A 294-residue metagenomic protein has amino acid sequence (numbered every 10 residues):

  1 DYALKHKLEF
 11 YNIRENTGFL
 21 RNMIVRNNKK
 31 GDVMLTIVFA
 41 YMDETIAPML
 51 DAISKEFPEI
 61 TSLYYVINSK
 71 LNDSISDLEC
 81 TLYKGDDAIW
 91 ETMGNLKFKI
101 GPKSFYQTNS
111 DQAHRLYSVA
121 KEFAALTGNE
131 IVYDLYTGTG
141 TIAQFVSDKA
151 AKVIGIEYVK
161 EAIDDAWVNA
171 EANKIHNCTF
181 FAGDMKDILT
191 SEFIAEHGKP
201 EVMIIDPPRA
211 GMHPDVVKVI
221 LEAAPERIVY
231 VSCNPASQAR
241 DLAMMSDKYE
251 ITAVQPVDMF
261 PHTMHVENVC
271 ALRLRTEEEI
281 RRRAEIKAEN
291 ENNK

Functional and structural regions predicted by a protein language model:
D1-R14, G18-F19, N27, A40-Y64 (+1 more regions): Internal alpha/beta scaffold segment
I13-R14, L20-N22, Q255-M259: Short, solvent-exposed loop/turn elements at beta->coil junctions and helix N-caps that rim active or binding pockets
F19, G31, T263-M264: Short acidic/glycine-enriched loop/turn segments that link adjacent beta-strands
N22-I24, W90: Short, surface-exposed charged micro-motifs
V25, G31-A40, K97-G101, V202: Short, aliphatic-rich beta-strand segments
V25-R26, H262: Short glycine-biased active-site loop of nucleotidyltransferases that positions the nucleotide triphosphate and helps
N28-K29, D247: Short, ordered coil/turn segments that flank beta-strands lining enzyme active or ligand-binding pockets
A47-K294: Rossmann-like S-adenosyl-L-methionine
